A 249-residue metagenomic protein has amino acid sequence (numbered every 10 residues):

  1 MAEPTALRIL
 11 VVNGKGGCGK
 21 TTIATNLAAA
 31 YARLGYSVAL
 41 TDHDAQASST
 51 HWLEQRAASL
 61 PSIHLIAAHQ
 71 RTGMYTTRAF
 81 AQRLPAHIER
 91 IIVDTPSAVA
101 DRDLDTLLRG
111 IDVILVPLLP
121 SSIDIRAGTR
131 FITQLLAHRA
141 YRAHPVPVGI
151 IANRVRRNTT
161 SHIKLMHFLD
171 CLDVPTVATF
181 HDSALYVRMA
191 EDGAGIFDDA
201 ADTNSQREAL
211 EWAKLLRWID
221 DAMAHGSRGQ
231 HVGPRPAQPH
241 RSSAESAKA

Functional and structural regions predicted by a protein language model:
M1-A6, V148-A249: C-terminal lobe/tail of nucleotide-utilizing enzymes
E3-C18, T25-R102, R109, E191-A194 (+1 more regions): P-loop/Walker-type NTP enzyme "switch/lid" segment
I9, L34, A39, P96-D182: Conserved catalytic-core segment of NTP-binding enzymes
I23, R130, L185: Residue-level recognition of oxygen-bearing side chains
A57-L60, L136-A143, M223-G229: Alpha-helix termini
H69, P120-I123, A200, N204-R207: Pocket-edge positions in alpha/beta enzyme catalytic cores
